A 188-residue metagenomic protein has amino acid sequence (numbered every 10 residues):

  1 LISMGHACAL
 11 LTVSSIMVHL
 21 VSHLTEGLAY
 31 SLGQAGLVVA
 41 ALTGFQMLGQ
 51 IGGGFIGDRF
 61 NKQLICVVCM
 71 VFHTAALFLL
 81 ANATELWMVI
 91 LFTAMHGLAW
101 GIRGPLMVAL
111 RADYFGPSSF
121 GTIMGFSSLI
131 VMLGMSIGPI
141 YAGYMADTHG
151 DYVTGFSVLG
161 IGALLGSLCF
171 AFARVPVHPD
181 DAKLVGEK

Functional and structural regions predicted by a protein language model:
L1-G49, G138: Extracytoplasmic gate region of multi-pass secondary transporters
G49-N61, A146-D147: Helix-to-loop junctions at the C-terminal end of transmembrane segments in multipass secondary transporters
L64-L79: Structural signature of the two symmetry-related core transmembrane helices
W87-M95: Paired small-residue
I102-F115: Intracellular juxtamembrane helix-capping segments at the cytosolic ends of symmetry-related transmembrane helices
Y114-H149: A late C-terminal transmembrane helix in Major Facilitator Superfamily
Y144-I161: A membrane-interface helix-boundary motif in multi-pass transporters
G160-K188: Multi-pass alpha-helical transporter architecture, strongest for 12-TM Major Facilitator/SLC carriers used
